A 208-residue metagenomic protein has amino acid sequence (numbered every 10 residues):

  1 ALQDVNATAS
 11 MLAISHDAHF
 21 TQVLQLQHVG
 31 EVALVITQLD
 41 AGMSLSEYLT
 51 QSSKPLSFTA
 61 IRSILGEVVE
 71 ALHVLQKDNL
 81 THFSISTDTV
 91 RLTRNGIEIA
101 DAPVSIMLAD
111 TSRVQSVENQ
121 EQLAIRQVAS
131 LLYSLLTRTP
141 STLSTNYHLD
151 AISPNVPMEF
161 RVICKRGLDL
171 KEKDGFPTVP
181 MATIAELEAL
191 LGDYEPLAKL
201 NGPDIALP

Functional and structural regions predicted by a protein language model:
L2-I14: AlphaC helix of the eukaryotic protein kinase fold
S15-F20: Flexible N-lobe loop architecture of eukaryotic-like protein kinase catalytic domains
Q22-A33: Short beta-strand micro-motifs within the conserved protein kinase catalytic domain, predominantly in the N-lobe
D40-T50: Structural motif in protein kinase domains
I64-L65: Activation segment signature within eukaryotic-like protein kinase domains
V69-L80: Protein kinase catalytic-loop region centered on the HRD/HxD motif
T87-P103: Conserved protein kinase catalytic/activation segment
S112-K199: C-terminal lobe helix-coil module of Hanks-type protein kinase domains
